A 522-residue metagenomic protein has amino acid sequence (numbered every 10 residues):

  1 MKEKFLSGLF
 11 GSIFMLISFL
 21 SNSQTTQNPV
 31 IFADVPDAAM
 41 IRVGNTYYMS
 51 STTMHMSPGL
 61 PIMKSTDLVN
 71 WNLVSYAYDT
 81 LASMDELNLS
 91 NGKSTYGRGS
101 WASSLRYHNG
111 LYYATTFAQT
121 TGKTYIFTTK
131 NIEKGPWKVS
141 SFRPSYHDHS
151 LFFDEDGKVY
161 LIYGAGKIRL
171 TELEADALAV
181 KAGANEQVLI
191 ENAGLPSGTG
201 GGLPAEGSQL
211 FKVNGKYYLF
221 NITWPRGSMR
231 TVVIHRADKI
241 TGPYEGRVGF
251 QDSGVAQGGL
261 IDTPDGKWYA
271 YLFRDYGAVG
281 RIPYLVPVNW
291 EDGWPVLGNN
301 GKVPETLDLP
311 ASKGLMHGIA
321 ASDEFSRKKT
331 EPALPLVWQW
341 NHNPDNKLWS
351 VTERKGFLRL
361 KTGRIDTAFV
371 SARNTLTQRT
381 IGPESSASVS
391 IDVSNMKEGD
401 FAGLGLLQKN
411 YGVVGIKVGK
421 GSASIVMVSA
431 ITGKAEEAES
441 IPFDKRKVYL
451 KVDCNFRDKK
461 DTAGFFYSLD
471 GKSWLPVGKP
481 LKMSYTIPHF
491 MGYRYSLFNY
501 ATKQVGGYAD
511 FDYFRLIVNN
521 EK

Functional and structural regions predicted by a protein language model:
M1-T25: Bacterial Sec-dependent N-terminal signal peptides
S23-K522: Carbohydrate-active catalytic/glycan-binding domains of CAZyme proteins, especially the secreted or lumenal ectodomains
